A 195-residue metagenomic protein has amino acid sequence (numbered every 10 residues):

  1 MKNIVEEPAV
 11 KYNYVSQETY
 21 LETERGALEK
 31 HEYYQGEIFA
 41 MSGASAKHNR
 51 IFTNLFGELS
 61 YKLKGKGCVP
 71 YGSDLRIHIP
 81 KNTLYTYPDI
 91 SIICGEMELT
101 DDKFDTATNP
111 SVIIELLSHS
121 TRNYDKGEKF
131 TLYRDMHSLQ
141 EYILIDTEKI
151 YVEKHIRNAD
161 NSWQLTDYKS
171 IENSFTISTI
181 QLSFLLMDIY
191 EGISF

Functional and structural regions predicted by a protein language model:
M1-F195: Gly/Pro/Ser/Thr-rich low-complexity, intrinsically disordered segments predominantly at protein N-termini
